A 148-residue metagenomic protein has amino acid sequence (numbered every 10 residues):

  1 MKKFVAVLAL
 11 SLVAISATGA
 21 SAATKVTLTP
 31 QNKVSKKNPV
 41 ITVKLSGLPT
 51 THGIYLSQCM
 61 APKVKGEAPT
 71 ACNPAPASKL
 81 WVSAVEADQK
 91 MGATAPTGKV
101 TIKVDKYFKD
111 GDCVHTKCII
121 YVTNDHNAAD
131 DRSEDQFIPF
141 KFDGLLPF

Functional and structural regions predicted by a protein language model:
M1-A22: Secretory targeting and sorting signals
A22-F148: Extended, solvent-exposed regions of the mature portions of secreted/cell-surface glycoproteins
